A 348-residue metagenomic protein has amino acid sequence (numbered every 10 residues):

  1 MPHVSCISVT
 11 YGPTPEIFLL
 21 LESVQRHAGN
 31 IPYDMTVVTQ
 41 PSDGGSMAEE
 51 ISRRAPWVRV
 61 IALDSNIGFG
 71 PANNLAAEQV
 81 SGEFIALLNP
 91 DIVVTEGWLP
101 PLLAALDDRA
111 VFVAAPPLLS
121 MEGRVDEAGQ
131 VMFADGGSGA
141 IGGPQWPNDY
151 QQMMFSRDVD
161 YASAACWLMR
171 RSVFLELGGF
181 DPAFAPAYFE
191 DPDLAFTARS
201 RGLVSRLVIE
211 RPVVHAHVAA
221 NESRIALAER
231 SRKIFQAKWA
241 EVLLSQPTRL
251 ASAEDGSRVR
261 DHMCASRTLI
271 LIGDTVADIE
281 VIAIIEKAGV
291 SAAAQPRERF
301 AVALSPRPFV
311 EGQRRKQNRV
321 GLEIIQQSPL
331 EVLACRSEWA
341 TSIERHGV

Functional and structural regions predicted by a protein language model:
M1, M121-G123, G136-D158, V204-S205 (+7 more regions): C-terminal, non-catalytic tails of nucleotide-sugar-dependent glycosyltransferases
P13-H27, I284-I285: Short, well-formed alpha-helical segments that are part of the catalytic scaffolds of diverse glycosyltransferases
E22-P32, S291-A292: Short, acidic, metal-binding catalytic loop of nucleotide-sugar glycosyltransferases
S23, V37-A48: A conserved acidic beta->alpha catalytic loop
A62-V80: Glycine-rich, basic loop-to-helix element that forms the pyrophosphate-binding segment of sugar-nucleotide handling
I85: Short aromatic/hydrophobic "clamp" motif used to bind/position activated sugar donors
V93-A134: Conserved donor NDP-sugar-binding/catalytic core segment of glycosyltransferases
L102, Q152, D160-G178, A183-P212: A short, conserved alpha-helix in the catalytic core of glycosyltransferases
